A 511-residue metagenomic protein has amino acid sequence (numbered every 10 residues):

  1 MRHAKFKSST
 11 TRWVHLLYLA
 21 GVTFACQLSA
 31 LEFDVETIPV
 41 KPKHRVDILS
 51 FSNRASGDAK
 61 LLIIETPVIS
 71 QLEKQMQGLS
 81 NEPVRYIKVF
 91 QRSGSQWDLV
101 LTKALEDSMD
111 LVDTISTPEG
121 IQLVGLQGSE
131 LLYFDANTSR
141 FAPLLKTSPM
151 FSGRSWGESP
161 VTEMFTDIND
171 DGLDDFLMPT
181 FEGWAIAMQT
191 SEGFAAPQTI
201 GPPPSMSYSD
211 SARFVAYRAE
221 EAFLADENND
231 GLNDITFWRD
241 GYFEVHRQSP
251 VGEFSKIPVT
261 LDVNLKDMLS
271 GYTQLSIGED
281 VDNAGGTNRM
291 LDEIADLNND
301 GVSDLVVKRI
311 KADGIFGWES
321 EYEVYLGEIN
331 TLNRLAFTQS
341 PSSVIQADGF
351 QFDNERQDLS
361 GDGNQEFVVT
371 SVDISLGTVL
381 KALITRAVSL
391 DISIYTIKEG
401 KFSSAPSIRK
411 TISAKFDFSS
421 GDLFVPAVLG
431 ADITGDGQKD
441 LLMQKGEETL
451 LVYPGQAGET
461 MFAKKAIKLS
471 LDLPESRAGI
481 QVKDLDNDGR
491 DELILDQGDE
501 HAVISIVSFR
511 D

Functional and structural regions predicted by a protein language model:
R2-L17: Bacterial N-terminal signal peptides that target proteins for export
S8-S9, G21, M188: A detector of low-complexity, intrinsically disordered, Ser/Thr/Gly/Pro/Ala-rich segments
H15-A25: Bacterial N-terminal signal peptides
C26-D511: Beta-propeller-forming repeat regions
